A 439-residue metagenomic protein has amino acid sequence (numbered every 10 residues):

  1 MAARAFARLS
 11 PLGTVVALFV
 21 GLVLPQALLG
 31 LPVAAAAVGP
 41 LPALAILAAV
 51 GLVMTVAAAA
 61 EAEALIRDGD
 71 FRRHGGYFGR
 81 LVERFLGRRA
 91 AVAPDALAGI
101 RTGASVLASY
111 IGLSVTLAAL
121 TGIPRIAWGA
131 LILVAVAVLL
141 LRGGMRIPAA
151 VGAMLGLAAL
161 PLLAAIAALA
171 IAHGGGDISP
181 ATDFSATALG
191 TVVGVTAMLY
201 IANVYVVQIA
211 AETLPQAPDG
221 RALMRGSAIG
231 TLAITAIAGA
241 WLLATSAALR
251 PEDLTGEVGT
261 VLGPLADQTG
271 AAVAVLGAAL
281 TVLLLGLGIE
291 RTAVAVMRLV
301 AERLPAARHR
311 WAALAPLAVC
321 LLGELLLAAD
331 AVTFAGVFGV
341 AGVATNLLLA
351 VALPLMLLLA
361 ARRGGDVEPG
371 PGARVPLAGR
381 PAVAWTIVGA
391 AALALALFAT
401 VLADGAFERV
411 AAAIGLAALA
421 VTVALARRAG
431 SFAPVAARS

Functional and structural regions predicted by a protein language model:
M1-P42, M54-A59, G143-R146, V193 (+4 more regions): Membrane-interface "cap" regions at the ends of multi-pass membrane proteins
A3-F6, I123-I132, R146, A150-A266: Helix-loop-helix junctions that connect adjacent transmembrane segments in multi-pass membrane transporters
P11-L22, P94-G99, A119-G144, A158-I166 (+4 more regions): Transmembrane alpha-helical segments of multi-pass small-molecule transport proteins
P32-G79, G230, A412-A418: Extracellular loop-to-transmembrane helix junctions
V33, A37, G112-A119, L133-L155 (+2 more regions): Membrane-water interface regions at transmembrane-helix termini and the short interhelical loops of multi-pass membrane
V56-A127, A274-L304, V351: Hydrophobic transmembrane alpha-helices that form the core helical bundles of multi-pass secondary transporters
G69-R88, T231-G286, A306, A328 (+2 more regions): TM-loop-TM module centered on a large, flexible mid-protein loop between adjacent transmembrane helices in multi-pass
T333-R363, P371-S439: A generic transmembrane alpha-helix motif of multi-pass inner-membrane proteins
